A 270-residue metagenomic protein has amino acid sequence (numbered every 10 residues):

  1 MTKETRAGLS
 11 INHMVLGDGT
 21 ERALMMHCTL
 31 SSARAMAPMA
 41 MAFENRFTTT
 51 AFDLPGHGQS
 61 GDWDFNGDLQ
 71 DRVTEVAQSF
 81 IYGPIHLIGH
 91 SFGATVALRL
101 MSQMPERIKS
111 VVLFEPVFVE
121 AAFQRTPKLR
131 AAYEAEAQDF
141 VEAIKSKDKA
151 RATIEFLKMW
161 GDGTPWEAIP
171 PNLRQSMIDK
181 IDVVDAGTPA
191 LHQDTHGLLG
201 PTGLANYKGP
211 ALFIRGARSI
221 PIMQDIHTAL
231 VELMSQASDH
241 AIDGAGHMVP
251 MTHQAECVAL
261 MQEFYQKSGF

Functional and structural regions predicted by a protein language model:
R6-D62, G83: Conserved HGGG/HGGXW glycine-rich cap/lid loop of the alpha/beta-hydrolase fold
L9, M41, T50-I88, F92 (+2 more regions): Active-site loop/oxyanion-hole signature of alpha/beta-hydrolase fold enzymes
L24-C28, H90, R215: The conserved beta1-alpha1 loop
V96-L100: Hydrolases whose catalytic domains are alpha/beta-hydrolase-1, hotdog thioesterase, or metallo-beta-lactamase-like
S102, E106-I144: Flexible "cap/lid" loop of the alpha/beta hydrolase fold
S146-A186: Conserved alpha/beta-hydrolase catalytic His-Asp/Glu region
L173-E232, S238-A241: Conserved serine/cysteine hydrolase catalytic core
Q236-F270: Catalytic active-site module of serine/aspartate enzymes centered on a nucleophile-bearing elbow/loop
